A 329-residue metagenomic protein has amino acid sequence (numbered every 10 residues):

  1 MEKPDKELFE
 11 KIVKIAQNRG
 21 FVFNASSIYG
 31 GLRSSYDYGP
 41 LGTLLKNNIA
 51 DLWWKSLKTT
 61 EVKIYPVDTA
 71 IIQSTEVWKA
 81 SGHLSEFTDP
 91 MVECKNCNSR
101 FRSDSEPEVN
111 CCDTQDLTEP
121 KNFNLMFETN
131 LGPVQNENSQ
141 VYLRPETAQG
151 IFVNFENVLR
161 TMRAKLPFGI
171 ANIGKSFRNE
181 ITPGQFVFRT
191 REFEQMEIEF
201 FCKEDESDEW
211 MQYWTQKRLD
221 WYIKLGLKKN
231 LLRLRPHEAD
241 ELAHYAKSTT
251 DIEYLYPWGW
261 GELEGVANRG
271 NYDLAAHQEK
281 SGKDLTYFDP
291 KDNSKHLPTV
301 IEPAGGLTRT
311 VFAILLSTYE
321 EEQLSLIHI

Functional and structural regions predicted by a protein language model:
E2-I327: TRNA-recognition modules of translation machinery and tRNA-sensing kinases, especially anticodon-binding
